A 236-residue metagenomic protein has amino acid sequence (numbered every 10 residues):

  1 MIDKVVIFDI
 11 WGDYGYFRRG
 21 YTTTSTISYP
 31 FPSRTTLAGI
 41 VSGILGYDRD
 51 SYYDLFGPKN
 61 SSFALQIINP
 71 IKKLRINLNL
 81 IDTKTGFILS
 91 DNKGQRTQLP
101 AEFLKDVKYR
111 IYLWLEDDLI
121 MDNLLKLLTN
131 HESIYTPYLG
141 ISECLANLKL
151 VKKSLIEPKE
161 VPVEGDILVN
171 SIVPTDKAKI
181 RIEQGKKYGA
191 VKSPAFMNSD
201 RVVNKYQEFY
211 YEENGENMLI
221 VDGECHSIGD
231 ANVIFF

Functional and structural regions predicted by a protein language model:
M1-T22: N-terminal, Lys/Arg- and Ser/Thr-rich interaction peptides
V5, N60-S62, D106-R110: Extracellular structured ligand-interaction cores
D9, A64-Q66, Y112: Residues in well-ordered beta-strands of folded domains
D13, I27, P100: Glycine-rich, flexible loop/turn motifs
G20-F87: Glycine/small-residue-rich interface belts in oligomeric ring/scaffold proteins and their assembly partners
I68-F236: Internal, well-folded beta-alpha domain core
